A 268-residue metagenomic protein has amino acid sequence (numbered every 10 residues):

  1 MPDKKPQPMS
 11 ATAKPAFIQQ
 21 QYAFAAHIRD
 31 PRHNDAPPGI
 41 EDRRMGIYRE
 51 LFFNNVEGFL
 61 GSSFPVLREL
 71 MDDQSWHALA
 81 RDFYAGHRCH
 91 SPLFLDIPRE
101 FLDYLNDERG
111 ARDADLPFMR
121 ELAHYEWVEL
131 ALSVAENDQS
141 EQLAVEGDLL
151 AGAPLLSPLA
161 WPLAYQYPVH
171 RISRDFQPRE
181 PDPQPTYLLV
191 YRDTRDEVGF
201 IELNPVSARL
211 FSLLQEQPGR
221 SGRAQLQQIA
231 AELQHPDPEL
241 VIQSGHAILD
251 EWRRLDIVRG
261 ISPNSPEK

Functional and structural regions predicted by a protein language model:
P2-A135: N-terminal, charged low-complexity regulatory/assembly segments
A85-R209: Hydrophobic packing positions characteristic of elongated beta-solenoid/beta-helix-type spike/fiber shafts
L213-P218: Short helix-to-turn junction characteristic of helix-turn-helix DNA-binding domains, especially the helix
G219-A230: Short acidic, hydrophobic short linear motifs in intrinsically disordered regions
E232-S244: Short, positively charged loop/turn segments that connect secondary-structure elements
S244-D256: Basic amphipathic alpha-helical segments that dock to polyanions
R259-G260: Short beta-strand "wing" residues that participate in macromolecule-binding interfaces
N264-K268: Short, cationic-aromatic polyanion-contact patches
